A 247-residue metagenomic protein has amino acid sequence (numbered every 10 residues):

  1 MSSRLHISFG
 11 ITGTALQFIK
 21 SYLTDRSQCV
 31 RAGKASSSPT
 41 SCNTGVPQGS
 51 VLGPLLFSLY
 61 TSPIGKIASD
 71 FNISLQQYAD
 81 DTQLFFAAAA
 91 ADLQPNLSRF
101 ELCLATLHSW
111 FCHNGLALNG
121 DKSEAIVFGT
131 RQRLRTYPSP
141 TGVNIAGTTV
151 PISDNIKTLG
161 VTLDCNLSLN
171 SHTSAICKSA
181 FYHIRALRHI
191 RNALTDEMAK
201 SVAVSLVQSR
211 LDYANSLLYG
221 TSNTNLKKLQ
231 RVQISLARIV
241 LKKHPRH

Functional and structural regions predicted by a protein language model:
M1-F9, Q83-H108, Y219-N223: Catalytic palm subdomain of template-directed nucleic-acid polymerases, centered on the conserved carboxylate motif
M1-P47, F86, S201: Conserved pre-catalytic core of RNA-dependent polymerases
L5, I19, V30, G49 (+9 more regions): Mobile genetic element proteins and their domesticated derivatives, centered on retroelements and DNA transposons
V30-L56, F85-A91, C165-N166, R188-R191 (+1 more regions): Short, conserved non-catalytic motifs in the polymerase core
S38, P54-F85, A89-A91: Active-site palm subdomain of RNA-directed nucleic acid polymerases
H108-I126, N225-H247: Short, charged alpha-helical motifs in flexible N/C-terminal segments and linkers
L116-D154: Short, conserved micro-motifs composed of acidic
G147-L217: Basic, alpha-helical interaction scaffolds
